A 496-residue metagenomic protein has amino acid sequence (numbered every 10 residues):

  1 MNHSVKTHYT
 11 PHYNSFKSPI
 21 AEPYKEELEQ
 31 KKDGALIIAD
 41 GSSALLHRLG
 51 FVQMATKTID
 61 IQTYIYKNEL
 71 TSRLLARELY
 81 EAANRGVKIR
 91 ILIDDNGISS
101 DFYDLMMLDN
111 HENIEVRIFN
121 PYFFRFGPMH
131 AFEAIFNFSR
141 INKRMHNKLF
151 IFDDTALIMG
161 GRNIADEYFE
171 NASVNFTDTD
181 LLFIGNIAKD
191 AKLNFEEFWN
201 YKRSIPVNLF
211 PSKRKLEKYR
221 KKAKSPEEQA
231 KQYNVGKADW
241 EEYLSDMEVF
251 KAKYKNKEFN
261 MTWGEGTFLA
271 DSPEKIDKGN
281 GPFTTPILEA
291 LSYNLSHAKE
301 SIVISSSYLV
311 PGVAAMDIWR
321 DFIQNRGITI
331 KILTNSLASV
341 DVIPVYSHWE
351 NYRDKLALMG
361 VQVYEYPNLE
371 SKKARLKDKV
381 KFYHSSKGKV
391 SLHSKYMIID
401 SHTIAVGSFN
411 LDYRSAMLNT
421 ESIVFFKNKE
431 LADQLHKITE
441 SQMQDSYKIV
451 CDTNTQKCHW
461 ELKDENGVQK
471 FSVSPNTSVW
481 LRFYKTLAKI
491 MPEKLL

Functional and structural regions predicted by a protein language model:
M1-H146, F152-L496: Charged, low-complexity intrinsically disordered terminal segments
